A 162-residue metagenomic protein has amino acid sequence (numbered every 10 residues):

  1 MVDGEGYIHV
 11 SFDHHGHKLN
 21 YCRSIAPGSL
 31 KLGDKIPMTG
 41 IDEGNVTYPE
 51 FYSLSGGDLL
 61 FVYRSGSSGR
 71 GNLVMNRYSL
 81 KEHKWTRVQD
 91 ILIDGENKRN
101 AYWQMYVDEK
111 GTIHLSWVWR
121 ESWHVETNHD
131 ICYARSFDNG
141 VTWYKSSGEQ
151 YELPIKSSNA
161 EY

Functional and structural regions predicted by a protein language model:
M1-Y162: Extracellular, repeat-based ectodomains that mediate carbohydrate processing or recognition
